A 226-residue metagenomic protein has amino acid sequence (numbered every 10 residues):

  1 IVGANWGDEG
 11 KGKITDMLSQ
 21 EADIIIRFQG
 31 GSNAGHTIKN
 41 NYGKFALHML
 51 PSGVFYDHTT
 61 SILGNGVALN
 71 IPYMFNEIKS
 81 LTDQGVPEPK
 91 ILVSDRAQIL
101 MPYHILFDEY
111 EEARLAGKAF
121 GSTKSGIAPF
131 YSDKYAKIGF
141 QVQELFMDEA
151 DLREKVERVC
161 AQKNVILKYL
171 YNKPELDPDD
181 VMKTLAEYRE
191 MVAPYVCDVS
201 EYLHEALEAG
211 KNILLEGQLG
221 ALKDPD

Functional and structural regions predicted by a protein language model:
I1-D226: Non-transmembrane, aqueous-exposed alpha-helical and coiled segments at domain scale
